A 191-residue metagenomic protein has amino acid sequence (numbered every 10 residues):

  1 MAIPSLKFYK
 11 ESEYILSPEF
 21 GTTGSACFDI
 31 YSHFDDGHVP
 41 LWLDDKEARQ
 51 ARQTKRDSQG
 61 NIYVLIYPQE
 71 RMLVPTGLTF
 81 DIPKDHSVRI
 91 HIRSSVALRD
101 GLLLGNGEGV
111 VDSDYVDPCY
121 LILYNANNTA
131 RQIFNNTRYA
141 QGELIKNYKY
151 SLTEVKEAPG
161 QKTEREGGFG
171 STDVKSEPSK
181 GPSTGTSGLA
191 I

Functional and structural regions predicted by a protein language model:
M1-I191: DUTPase catalytic domain/fold
